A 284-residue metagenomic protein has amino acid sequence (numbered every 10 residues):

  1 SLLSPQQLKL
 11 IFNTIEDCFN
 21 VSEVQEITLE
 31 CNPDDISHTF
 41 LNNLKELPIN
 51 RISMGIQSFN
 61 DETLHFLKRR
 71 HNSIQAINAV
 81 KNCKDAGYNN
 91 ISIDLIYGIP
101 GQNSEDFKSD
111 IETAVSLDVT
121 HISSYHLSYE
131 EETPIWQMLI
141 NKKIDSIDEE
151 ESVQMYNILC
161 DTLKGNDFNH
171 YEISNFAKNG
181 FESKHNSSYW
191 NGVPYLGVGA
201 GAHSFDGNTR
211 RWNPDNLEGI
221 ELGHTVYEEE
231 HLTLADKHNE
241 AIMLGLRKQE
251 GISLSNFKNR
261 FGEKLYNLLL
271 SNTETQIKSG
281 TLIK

Functional and structural regions predicted by a protein language model:
S1-E263: C-terminal scaffold of the Radical SAM
E172, T275-K284: A short, conserved structural fragment
G262-S279: Short amphipathic alpha-helical interaction segments
